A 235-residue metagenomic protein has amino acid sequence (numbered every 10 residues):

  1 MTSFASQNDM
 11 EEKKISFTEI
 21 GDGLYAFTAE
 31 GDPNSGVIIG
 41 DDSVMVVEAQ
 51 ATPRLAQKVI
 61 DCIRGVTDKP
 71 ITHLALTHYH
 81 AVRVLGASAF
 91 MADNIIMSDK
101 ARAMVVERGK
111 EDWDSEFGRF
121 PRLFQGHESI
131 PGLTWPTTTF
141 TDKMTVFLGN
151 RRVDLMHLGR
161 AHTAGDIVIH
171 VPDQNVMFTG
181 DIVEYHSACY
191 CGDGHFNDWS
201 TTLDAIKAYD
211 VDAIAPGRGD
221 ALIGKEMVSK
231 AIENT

Functional and structural regions predicted by a protein language model:
M10-S16, P136-M156: Short, conserved active-site entrance elements at the starts or edges of catalytic domains
I15-S16, F27-T28, E128-P131, W135-T137 (+1 more regions): Short Gly/Pro-enriched turn/cap motifs at secondary-structure boundaries
T18-D61, I167-T179: Conserved beta-strand hairpin/beta-sheet module of binuclear metal-dependent hydrolase folds, prominently
T18-I20, I38, K143-L148, P216: Short acidic-hydrophobic surface loop/beta-edge motif
G23, I38, E48, I63 (+9 more regions): Divalent metal-coordination and catalytic microenvironments
A26, M45-E48, T72-A75, D154-L155: Short catalytic-loop micro-motif centered on adjacent basic/acidic residues
S43-M45, A51-P53, T145, R152-E233: Metallo-beta-lactamase
D61-T145: Active-site HxH/HxHxD metal-binding segment of metal-dependent hydrolases
